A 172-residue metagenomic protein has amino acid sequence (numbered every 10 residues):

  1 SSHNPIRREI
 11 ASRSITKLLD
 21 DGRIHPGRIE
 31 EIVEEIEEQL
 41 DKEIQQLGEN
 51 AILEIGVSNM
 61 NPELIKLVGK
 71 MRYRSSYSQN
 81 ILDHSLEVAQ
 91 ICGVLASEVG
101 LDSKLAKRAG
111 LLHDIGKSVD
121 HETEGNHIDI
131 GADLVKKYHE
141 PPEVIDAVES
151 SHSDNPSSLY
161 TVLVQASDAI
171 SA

Functional and structural regions predicted by a protein language model:
S2-H3, K17-L18, V33-Q46, Y77-L86 (+1 more regions): Short charge-dense sequence patches
S2-N61: OB-fold/S1-family RNA-binding modules
S14, L47-N50, L67, I91 (+2 more regions): A general alpha-helix detector
D20-D21, E35-Q39, E63-K66, D102-A106 (+2 more regions): Short hydrophobic/aromatic-rich motifs at helix boundaries and adjacent loops
I32-E35, G69-Y77, D114-K117: Active-site-proximal beta-alpha loop/turn segments in soluble metabolic enzymes
L40, Q46-Q90, A96-D102: Pre-Walker A segment
M71-R72, D83-E87, V94-A172: Divalent metal-dependent catalytic cores for phosphoryl transfer on phosphate-bearing substrates
